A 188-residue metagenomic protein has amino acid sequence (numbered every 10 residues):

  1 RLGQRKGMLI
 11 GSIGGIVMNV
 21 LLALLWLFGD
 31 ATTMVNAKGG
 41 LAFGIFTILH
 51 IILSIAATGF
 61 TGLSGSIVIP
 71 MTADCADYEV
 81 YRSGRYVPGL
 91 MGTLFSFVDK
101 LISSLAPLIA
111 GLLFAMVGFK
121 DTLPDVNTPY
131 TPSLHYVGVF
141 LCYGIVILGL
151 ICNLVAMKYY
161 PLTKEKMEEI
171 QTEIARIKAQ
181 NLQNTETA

Functional and structural regions predicted by a protein language model:
R1-A188: Membrane-embedded alpha-helical bundles of multi-pass transporters/translocases, especially carrier/permease families
